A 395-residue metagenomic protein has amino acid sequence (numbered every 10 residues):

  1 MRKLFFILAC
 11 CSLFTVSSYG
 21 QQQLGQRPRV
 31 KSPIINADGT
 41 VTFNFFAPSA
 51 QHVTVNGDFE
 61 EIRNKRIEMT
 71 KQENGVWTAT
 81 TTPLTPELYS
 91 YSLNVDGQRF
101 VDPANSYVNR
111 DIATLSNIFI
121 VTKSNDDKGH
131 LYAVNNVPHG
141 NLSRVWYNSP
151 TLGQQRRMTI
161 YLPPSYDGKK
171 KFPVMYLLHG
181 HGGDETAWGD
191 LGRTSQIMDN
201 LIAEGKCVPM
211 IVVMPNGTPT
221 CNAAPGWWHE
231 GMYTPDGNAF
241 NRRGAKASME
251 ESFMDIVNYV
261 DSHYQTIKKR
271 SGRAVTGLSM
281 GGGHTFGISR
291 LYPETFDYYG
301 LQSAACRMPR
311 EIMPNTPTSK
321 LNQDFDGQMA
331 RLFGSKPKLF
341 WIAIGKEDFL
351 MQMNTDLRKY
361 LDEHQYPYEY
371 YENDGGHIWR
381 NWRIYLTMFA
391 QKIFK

Functional and structural regions predicted by a protein language model:
M1-Q23: Bacterial Sec-dependent N-terminal signal peptides
Q22, Q26-V30: Short, compositionally biased P/S/T/A/G/V-rich stretches that sit at domain boundaries
R29, I35-R66, K71-K395: Non-catalytic cap/lid and distal C-terminal segments of serine-dependent acyl enzymes
